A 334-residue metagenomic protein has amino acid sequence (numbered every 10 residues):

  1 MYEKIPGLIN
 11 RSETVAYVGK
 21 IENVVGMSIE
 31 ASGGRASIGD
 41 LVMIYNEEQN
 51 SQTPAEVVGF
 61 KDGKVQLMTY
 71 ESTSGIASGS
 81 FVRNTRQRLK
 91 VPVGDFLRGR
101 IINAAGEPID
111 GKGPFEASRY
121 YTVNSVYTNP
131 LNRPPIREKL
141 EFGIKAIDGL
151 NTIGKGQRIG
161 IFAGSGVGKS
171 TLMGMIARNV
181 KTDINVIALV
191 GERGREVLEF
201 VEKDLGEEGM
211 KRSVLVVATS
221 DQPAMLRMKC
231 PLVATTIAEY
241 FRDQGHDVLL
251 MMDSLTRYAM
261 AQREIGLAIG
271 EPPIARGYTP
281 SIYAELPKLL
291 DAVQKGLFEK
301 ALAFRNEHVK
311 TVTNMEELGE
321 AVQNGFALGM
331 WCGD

Functional and structural regions predicted by a protein language model:
M1-F142: Acidic-enriched and Gly/Ser
K4, S12, N84, R133-I136 (+5 more regions): A near-ubiquitous, low-amplitude feature marking generic local secondary-structure context
S80-V82, L89, F96, I109-R158 (+4 more regions): P-loop NTPase nucleotide-binding/switch module
G149-L150, G156-D334: P-loop NTPase catalytic core
